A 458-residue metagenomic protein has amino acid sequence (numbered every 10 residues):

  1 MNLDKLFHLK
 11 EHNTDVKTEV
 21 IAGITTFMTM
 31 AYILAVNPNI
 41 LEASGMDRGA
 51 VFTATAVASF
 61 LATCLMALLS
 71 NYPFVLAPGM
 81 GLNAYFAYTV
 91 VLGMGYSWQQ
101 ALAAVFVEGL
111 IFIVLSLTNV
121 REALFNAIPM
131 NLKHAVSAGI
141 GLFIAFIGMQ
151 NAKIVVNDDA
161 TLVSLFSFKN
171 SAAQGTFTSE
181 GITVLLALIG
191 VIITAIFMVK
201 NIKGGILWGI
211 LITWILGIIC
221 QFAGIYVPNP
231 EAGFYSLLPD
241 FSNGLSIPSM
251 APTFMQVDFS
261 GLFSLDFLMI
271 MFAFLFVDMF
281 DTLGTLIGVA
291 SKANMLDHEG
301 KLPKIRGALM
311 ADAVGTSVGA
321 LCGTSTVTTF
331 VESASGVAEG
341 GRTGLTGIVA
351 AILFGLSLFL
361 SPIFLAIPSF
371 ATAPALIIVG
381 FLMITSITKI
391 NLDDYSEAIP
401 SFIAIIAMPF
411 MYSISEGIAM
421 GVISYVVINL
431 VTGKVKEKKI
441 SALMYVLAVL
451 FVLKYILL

Functional and structural regions predicted by a protein language model:
M1-A50, K169, I210-I305, V449-L453: Helix-loop-helix hairpins and the membrane-proximal interhelical loops of multi-pass alpha-helical transport proteins
N2-N37, A58, G79-Y88, L92-I140 (+1 more regions): Helix-loop-helix junctions within the multi-pass membrane cores of secondary transporters/permeases
N13, K17, I189, L268-F272 (+3 more regions): Alpha-helical membrane-protein architecture signal
I24-A31, C64, L68, A145 (+4 more regions): Hydrophobic/aromatic residues within the transmembrane alpha-helices of Major Facilitator Superfamily
N39-A50, T89-Q100, S264-L268, P368 (+1 more regions): Helix-coil boundary and interhelical linker segments in multi-pass alpha-helical membrane proteins
G45-C64: Loop-to-helix transition at the N-terminal end of transmembrane alpha-helices
F60-M80, I111: Juxtamembrane transmembrane-helix boundary signature
M94-I215, I348-L458: Membrane-embedded alpha-helical modules
